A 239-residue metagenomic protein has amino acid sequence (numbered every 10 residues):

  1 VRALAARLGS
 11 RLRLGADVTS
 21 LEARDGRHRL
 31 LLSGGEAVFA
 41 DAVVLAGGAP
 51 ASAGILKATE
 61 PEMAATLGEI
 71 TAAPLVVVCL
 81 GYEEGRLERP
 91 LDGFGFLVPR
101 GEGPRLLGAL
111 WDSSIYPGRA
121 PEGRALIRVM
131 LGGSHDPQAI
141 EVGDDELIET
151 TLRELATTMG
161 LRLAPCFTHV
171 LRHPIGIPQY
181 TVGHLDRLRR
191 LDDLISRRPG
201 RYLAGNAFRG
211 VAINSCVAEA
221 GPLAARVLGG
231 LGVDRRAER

Functional and structural regions predicted by a protein language model:
R2, A6, R153: Active-site phosphate/pyrophosphate- and oxyanion-stabilizing loops and adjacent acidic/basic residues in soluble
A3, A51-I55, A212: Phosphate- and divalent-cation-binding pockets in alpha/beta enzyme and binding domains that engage nucleotide-derived
R7-T19: A conserved beta-strand/loop element that lines the FAD pocket in flavoprotein oxidoreductases
L8, A40-D41, R198: Short, well-ordered alpha-helix to beta-strand connector turns
S10-L12, H28, G200-R201: Short, conserved active-site loop motifs that form the nucleotide-linked donor/cofactor pocket
L12-L14, L45, L203: A structural signal for the hydrophobic beta-strands that form the central parallel beta-sheet of Rossmann-like
A16-R128, G132-E141, D145, R153 (+2 more regions): Mid-domain catalytic core of redox enzymes that form a hydrophobic substrate pocket/lid adjacent to a catalytic redox
L91-D92, G108-R239: Conserved flavin/dinucleotide-binding core of flavoenzymes
